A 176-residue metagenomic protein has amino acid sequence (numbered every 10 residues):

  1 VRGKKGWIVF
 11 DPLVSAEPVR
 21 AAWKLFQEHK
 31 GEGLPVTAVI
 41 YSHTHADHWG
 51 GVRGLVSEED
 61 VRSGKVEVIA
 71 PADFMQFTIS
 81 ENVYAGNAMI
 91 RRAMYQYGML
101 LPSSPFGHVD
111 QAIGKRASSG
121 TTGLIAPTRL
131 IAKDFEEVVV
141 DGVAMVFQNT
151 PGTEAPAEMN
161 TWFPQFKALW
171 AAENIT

Functional and structural regions predicted by a protein language model:
V1, T121, I125-R129, E136 (+1 more regions): Catalytic pocket of metal/acid-base enzymes, prominently hydrolases
V1-G33, E158-N174: Conserved beta-strand hairpin/beta-sheet module of binuclear metal-dependent hydrolase folds, prominently
K5, V14, V56, A72 (+2 more regions): Short, flexible loop/turn elements at secondary-structure junctions
G6, A16-E67: Active-site metal-binding motif and surrounding structural segment of the metallo-beta-lactamase
I8-D11, A38-I40, F147-Q148: Short catalytic-loop micro-motif centered on adjacent basic/acidic residues
E17, T44-G50, M75-T78, E154-P156 (+1 more regions): Active-site environment of divalent metal-dependent phosphoester hydrolases
I69, Q76-T150: Metallo-beta-lactamase
I69-P71, A171: Generic beta-sheet signal
